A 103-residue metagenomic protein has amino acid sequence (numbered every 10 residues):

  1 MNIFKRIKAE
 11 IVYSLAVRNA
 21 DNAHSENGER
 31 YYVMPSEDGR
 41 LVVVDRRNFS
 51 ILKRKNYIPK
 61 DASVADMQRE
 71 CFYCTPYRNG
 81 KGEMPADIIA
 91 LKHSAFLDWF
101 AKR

Functional and structural regions predicted by a protein language model:
N2-R103: Acidic/polar low-complexity segments and flexible, solvent-exposed patches
